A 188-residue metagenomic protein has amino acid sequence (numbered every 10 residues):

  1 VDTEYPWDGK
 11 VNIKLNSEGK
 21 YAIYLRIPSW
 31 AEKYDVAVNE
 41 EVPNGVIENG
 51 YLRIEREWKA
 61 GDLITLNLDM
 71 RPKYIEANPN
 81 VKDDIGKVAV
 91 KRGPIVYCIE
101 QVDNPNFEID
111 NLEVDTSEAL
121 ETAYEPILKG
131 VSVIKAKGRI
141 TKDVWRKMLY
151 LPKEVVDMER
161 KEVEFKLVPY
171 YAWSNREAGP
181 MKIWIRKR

Functional and structural regions predicted by a protein language model:
V1-K14, I47, N67-R188: C-terminal beta-rich recognition modules with glycine/proline-rich loops and embedded aromatic residues
V1-V46, E55: Carbohydrate-active enzyme catalytic cores, enriched for enzymes that act on polyanionic acidic polysaccharides
E18, A60, R92-G93: Tight coil/turn sites that cap or link beta-strands
L25, I64-L66: Hydrophobic, well-ordered secondary-structure elements that form the walls of internal hydrophobic environments
D35-L63, R71-N78: A surface-exposed beta-strand-loop module
